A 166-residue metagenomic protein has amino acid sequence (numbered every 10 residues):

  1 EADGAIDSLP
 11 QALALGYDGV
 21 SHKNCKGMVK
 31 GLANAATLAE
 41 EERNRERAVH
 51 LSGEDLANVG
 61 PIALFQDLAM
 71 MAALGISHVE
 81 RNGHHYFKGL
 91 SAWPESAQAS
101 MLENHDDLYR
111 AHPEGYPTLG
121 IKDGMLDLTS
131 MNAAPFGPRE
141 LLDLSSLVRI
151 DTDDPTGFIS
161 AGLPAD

Functional and structural regions predicted by a protein language model:
D3-D127: Shared catalytic-loop signature of beta/alpha-barrel
H112-D166: Extended hydrophobic packing segments that form well-structured cores
